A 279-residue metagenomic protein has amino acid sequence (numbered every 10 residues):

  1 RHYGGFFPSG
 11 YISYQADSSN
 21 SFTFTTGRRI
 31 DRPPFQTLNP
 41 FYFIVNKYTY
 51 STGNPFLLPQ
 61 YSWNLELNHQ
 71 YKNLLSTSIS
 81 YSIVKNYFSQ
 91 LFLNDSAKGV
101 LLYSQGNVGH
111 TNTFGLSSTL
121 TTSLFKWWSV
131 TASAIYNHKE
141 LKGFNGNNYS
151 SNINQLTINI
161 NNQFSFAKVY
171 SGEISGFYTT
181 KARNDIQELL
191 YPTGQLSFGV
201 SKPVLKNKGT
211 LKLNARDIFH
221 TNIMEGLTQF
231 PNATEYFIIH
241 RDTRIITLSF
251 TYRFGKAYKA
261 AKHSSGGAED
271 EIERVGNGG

Functional and structural regions predicted by a protein language model:
R1-G4, V45, P55-P59, G106-N112 (+3 more regions): Replace "Gram-negative outer membrane beta-barrel proteins" with "bacterial and organellar outer membrane beta-barrel
R1-N20: Signature of Gram-negative outer-membrane beta-barrel scaffolds
I12-A16, R28, L67-Y71, Y81 (+5 more regions): Residue-level signature of outer-membrane beta-barrel architecture
Q15-S19, S62, K72-L74, T113 (+4 more regions): Outer-membrane beta-barrel channels and translocator barrels
T26-R32, F41-Y42, N73, Y81-K85 (+5 more regions): Transmembrane beta-strands of outer-membrane beta-barrel pores
I30-S78, I83, L101-G115, T121-S123 (+1 more regions): Outer-membrane beta-barrel signature, preferentially recognizing the C-terminal barrel domain of Gram-negative
N107-T179: Gram-negative outer-membrane beta-barrel transporters
I153-G279: Conserved C-terminal beta-signal and adjacent last beta-strands/turns of outer-membrane beta-barrel proteins
